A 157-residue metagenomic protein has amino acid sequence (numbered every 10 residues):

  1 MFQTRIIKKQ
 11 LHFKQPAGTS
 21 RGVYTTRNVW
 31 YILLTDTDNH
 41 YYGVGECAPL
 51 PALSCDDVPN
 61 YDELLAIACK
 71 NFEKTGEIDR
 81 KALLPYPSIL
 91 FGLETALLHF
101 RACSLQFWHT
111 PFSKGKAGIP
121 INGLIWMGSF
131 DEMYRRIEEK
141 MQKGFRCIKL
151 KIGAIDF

Functional and structural regions predicted by a protein language model:
M1-F157: N-terminal capping/lid subdomain adjacent to the active-site entrance of alpha/beta enzymes
